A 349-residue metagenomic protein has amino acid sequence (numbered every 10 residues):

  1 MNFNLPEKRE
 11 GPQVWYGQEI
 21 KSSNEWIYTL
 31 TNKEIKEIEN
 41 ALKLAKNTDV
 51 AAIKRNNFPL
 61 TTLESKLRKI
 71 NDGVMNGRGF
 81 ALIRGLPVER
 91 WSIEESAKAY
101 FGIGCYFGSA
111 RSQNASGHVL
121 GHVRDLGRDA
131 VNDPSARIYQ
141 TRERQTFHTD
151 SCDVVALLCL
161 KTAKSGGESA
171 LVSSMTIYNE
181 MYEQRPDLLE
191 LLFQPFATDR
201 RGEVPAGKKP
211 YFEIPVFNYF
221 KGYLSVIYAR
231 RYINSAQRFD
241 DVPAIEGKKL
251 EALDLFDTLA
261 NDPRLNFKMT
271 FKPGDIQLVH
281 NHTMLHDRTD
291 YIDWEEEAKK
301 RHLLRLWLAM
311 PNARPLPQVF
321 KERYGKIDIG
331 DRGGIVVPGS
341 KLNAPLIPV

Functional and structural regions predicted by a protein language model:
M1-I70, M75-N76, A81, G85-R90 (+3 more regions): Active-site environment of non-heme Fe oxygenases that use a 2-His-1-carboxylate facial triad
E94-F101, L171-S173: "Short basic amphipathic alpha-helical interaction patches in structured regions
Y100-A110: A short alpha->loop->secondary-structure connector
